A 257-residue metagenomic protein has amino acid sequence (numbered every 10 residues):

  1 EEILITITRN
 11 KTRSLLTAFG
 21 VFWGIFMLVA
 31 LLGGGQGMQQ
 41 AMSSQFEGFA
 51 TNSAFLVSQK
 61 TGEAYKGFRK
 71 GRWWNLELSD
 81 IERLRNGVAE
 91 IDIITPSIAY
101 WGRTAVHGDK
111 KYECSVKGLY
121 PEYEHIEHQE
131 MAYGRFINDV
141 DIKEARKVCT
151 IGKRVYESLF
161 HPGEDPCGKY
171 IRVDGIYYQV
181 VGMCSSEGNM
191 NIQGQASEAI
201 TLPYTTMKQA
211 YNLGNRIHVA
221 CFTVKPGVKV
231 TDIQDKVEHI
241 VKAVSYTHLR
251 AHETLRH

Functional and structural regions predicted by a protein language model:
E1, A243-Y246: Short, compositionally biased segments
E1-W23: N-terminal Sec/SRP start-transfer signal
I3-T6, A41, Q45, T223 (+1 more regions): Amphipathic alpha-helical segments that mediate coupling or scaffolding at interfaces
G24-L31, G35: Alpha-helical transmembrane segments
Q36-S115, E122-H125, S158, K208-Q209 (+1 more regions): Hydrophobic, regular-secondary-structure patches
L84, P166, T247-H248: Adenylate-forming
K117, P121-I137, D141, R146-V244: Mid-to-C-terminal secondary-structure elements that act as membrane-proximal/extracytoplasmic interface segments
T247-H257: Conserved small/polar residues in nucleotide/adenosyl-binding loops
